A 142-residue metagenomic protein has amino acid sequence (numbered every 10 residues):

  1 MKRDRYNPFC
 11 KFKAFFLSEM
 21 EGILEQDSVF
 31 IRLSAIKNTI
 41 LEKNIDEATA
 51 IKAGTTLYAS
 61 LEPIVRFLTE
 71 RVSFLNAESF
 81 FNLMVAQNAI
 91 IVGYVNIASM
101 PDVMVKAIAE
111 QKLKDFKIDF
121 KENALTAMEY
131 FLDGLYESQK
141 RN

Functional and structural regions predicted by a protein language model:
M1-R3, N7, T39-A48, E62 (+1 more regions): Short non-catalytic regulatory patches outside canonical folded cores
M1-R32, L83-Q87: Hydrophobic alpha-helical connector segments
M1-R5, S34-K37, A98, L135: Secondary-structure edge/capping motif, primarily at the C-terminal ends of alpha-helices and the immediately following
C10, A14-L17, T56-R71: Cytoplasmic juxtamembrane interface segments
K13, A50, G54-L57, L61 (+2 more regions): Hydrophobic packing residues in well-ordered alpha-helices of helical domains and bundles
A14, L24-I51, T55, D102-A107: Amphipathic alpha-helical segments used for helix-helix packing
E62-F74, I90-N142: C-terminal peripheral helix-coil segments that are non-catalytic and often amphipathic
R71-A86: All-alpha amphipathic helical-bundle segments outside canonical DNA-binding/catalytic cores that form hydrophobic
